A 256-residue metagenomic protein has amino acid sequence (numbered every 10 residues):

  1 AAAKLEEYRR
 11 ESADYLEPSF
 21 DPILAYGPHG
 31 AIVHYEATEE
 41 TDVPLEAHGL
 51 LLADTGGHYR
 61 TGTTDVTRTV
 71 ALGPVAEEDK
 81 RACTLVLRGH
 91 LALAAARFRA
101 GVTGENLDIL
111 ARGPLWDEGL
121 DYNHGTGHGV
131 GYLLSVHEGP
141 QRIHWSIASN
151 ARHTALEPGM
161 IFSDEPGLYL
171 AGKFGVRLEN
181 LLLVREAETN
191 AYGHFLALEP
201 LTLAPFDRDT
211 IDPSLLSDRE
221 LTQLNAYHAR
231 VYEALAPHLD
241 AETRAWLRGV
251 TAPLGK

Functional and structural regions predicted by a protein language model:
A1-K256: Active-site neighborhoods and metal-handling regions in enzymes and metal-associated proteins
